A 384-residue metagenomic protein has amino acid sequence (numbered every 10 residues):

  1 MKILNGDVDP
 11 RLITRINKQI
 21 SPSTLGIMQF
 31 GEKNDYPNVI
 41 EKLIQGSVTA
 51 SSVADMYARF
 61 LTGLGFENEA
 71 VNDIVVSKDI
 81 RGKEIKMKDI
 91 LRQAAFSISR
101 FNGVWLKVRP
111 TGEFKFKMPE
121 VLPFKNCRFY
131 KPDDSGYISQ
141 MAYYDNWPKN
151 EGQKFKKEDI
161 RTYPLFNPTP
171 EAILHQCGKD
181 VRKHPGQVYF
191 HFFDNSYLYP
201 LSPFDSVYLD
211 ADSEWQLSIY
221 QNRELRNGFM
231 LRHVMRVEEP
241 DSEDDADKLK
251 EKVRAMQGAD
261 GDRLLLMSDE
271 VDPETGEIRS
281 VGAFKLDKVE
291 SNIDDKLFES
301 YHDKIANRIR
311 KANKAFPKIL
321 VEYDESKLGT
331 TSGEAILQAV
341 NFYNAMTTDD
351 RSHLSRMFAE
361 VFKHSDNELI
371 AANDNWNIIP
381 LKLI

Functional and structural regions predicted by a protein language model:
M1-V48, D73-P273: Structured, contiguous alpha/beta core segments that scaffold functional sites
P10, K18-Q45, R236-D244, K250 (+3 more regions): Extended, non-catalytic structural segments that build the interaction scaffolds of large macromolecular assemblies
T49-I80: Extended assembly-interface regions of large multimeric machines
L64, A94, I98, E238 (+3 more regions): Generic structural signal for hydrophobic core residues of well-folded globular domains
N68-E69, I74, I80, K88-L91 (+3 more regions): Alpha-helix N-cap/helix-initiation motif
W105-G112, L320-E325, A372-N377: Short coil/turn segments at secondary-structure boundaries
D134-F166, D245, L249-T331, S355-A372: Long amphipathic alpha-helical segments
N344-I384: Acidic, glycine-rich, low-complexity linker/loop segments at the periphery of domains that act as short
